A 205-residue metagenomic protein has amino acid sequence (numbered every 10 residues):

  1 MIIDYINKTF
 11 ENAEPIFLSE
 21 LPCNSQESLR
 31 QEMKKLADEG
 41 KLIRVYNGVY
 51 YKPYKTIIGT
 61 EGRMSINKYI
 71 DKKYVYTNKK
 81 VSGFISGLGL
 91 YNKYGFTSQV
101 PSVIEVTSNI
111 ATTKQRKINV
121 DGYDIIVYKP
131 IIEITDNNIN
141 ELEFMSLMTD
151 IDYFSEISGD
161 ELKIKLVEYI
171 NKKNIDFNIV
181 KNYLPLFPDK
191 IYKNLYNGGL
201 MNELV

Functional and structural regions predicted by a protein language model:
M1-Y74: Short beta-edge/loop segments at beta->alpha junctions of small alpha/beta modules that act as binding/recognition
L29, S86-G87, N140: Amphipathic alpha-helical interface surfaces
E39, Y94-T97, I151, K173: Residues at alpha-helix termini
V45-V49, T77-K114: Short gly/ser-rich loop at a beta-strand->alpha-helix junction or flexible surface loop bordering the NTP-binding
T60, Y76-K80, I134: Short, surface-exposed loop/turn motifs that are enriched in glycine and acidic residues and include a nearby proline
K114-V120: Short acidic-hydrophobic surface loop/beta-edge motif
D121-Y128: A short, charged helix-loop
P130-V205: Hydrophobic alpha-helical interaction segments
